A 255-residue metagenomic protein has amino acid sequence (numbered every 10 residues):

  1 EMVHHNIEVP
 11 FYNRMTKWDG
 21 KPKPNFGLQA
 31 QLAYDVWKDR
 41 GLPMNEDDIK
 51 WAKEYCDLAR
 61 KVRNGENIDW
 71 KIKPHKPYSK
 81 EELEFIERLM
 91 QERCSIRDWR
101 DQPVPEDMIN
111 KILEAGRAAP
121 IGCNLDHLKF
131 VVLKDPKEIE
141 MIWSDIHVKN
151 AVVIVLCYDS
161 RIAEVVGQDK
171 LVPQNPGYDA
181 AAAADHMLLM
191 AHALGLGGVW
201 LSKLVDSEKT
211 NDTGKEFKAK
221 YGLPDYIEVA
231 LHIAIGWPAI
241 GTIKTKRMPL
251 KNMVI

Functional and structural regions predicted by a protein language model:
E1-I255: Acidic, surface-exposed loops and disordered segments
